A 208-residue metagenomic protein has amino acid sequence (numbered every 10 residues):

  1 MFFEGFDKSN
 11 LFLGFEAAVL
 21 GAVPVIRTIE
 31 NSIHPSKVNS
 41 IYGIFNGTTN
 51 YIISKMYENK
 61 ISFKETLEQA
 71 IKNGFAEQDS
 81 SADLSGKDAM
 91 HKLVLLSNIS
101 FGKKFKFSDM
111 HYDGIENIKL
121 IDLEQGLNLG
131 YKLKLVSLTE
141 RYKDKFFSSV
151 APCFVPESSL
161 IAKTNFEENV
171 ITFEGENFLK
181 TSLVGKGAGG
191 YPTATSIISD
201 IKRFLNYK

Functional and structural regions predicted by a protein language model:
M1-E30: Rossmann-fold NAD(P)-binding glycine/threonine-rich loop
F6-D7, S32-K37, G43-F45, N59 (+3 more regions): Solvent-exposed alpha-helices and their adjacent loops that cap or buttress functional pockets in soluble metabolic
L13-A17, S40-G43, F173, L183: General beta-strand structural signal in soluble alpha/beta enzymes
L20, P24, S36, E58-E65 (+5 more regions): Conserved active-site and cofactor/substrate-binding residues in soluble primary-metabolism enzymes
I26-H91, L96: Conserved anion/nucleotide-ligand pocket segment
N59-S62, N98-F107, R203-K208: Short helix-capping/linker segments at secondary-structure and domain boundaries
L67-A162, E168-V170: Substrate-binding/catalytic subdomain of NAD(P)-dependent oxidoreductase enzymes
S159-K208: ATP-dependent carboxylate/acyl-activation modules
